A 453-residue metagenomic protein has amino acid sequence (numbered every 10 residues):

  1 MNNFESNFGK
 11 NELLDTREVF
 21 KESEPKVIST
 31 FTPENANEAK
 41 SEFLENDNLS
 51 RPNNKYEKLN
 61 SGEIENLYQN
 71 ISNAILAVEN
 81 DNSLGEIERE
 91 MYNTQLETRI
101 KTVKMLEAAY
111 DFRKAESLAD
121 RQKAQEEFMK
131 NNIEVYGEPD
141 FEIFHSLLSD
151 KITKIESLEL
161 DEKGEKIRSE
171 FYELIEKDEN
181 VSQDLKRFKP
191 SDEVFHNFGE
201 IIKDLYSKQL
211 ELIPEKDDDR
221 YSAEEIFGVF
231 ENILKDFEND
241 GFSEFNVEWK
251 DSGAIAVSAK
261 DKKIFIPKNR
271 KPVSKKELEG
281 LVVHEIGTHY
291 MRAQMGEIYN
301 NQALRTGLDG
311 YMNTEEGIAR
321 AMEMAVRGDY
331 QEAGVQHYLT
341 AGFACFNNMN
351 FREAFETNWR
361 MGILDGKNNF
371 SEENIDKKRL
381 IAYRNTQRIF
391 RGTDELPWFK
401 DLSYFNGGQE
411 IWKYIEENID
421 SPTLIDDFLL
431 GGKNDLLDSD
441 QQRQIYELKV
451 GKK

Functional and structural regions predicted by a protein language model:
M1-F8: Non-Sec secretion/translocation targeting segments of pathogen effectors
E5, V19-N53, N60: Membrane-embedded alpha-helical signal segments
S50-E63, E79-E86, E90, T94-I100 (+1 more regions): Charged, low-complexity intrinsically disordered segments
N66, I71, K276, M291-E315: Post-HEXXH active-site segment of zinc metalloproteases
E86-R89, T94-V273: Contiguous, non-catalytic segments that form substrate-binding/exosite surfaces or channel walls
K275-M291: Short alpha-helix carrying the canonical HExxH Zn2+-binding catalytic motif
R305-M349, G407: Post-HExxH zinc-binding segment in Zn-dependent metallohydrolases
A333-K453: Conserved alpha-helical "signature site" that marks functionally important helical segments or helix/loop junctions
